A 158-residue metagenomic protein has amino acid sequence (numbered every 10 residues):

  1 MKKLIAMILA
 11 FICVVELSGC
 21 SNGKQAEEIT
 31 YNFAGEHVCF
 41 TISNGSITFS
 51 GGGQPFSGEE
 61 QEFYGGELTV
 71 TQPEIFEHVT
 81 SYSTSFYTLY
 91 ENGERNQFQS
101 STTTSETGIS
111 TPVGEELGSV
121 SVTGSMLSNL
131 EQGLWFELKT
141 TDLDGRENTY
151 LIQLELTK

Functional and structural regions predicted by a protein language model:
M1-L4: Positively charged n-region of N-terminal signal peptides that target proteins for export
E16-G19: C-terminal motif of bacterial Sec signal peptides marking the signal peptidase cleavage site
S21-G23: Bacterial signal peptide processing site
G35-E91: Short, surface-exposed binding/anchoring microloops in extracellular/periplasmic proteins
G65-T69, G133-E137, L151-Q153: Beta-strand secondary-structure signal
I75, G93-D144: Short, solvent-exposed, Trp/other aromatic-anchored flexible loops in extracytoplasmic proteins
R146-K158: Short beta-strand elements
